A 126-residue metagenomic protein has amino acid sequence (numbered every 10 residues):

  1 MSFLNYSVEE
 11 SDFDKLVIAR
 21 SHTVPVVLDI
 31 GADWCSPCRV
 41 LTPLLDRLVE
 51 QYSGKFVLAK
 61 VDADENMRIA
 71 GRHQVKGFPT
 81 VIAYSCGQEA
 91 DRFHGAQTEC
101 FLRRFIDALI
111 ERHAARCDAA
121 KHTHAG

Functional and structural regions predicted by a protein language model:
M1-L4, C117-K121: N-proximal helix/coil linker or "cap" segments that precede and/or mark the start of modular domains
F3, S11-D12, G71-Q74, F93-E99: Localized chelating/binding microdomains that coordinate divalent metal ions or stabilize phosphate-bearing
N5-E10, I30, L41-I69, V75-F78 (+1 more regions): Thiol-based oxidoreductase modules, predominantly thioredoxin-like and allied folds used for disulfide exchange
Y6-V26: A short beta-strand-turn-helix
C35-C38: Short cysteine clusters
K76-C117: Non-catalytic, surface beta->alpha helical segment in thiol-disulfide oxidoreductase systems
A125-G126: Alpha-helical protein-protein interaction scaffolds
